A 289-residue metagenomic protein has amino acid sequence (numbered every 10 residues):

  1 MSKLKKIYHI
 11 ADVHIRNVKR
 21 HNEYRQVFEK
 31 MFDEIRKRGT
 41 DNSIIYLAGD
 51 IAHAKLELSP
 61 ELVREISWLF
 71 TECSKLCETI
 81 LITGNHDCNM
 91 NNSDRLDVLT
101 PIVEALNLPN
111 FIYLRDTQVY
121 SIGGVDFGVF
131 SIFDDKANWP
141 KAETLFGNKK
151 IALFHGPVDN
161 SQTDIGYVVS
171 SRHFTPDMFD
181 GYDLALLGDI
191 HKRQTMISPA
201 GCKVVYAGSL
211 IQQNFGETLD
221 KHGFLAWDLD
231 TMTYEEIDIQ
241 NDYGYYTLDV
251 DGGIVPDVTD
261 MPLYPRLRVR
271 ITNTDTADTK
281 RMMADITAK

Functional and structural regions predicted by a protein language model:
M1-L69, K141-N148: N-terminal active-site segment of His-dependent metallophosphoesterases
S2-K3, D228-K289: Accessory, non-catalytic peripheral segments of nucleic-acid enzymes
H9-A11, I44-D50, E78-N85, I112-T117 (+4 more regions): Active-site neighborhood of phospho(di)ester-bond hydrolases with catalytic His/Asp-centered motifs
A11-N17, D41-E61, C77-N91, K150 (+1 more regions): Active-site neighborhood of divalent metal-dependent phosphoester/pyrophosphate hydrolases
V18-N22, I51-F70, C88-A105, D164 (+2 more regions): Metal-dependent catalytic neighborhoods of phosphoester/phosphodiester hydrolases
I66, D87-D177, A207-L210: Conserved catalytic scaffold of divalent metal-dependent phosphoesterases
T71-K75, E143-F146, P176-G181, S198-P199 (+1 more regions): Short, conserved loop/helix-junction motifs that constitute active-site signature segments in enzyme catalytic cores
D164-T233: Conserved beta-sheet core of the metallophosphoesterase superfamily
